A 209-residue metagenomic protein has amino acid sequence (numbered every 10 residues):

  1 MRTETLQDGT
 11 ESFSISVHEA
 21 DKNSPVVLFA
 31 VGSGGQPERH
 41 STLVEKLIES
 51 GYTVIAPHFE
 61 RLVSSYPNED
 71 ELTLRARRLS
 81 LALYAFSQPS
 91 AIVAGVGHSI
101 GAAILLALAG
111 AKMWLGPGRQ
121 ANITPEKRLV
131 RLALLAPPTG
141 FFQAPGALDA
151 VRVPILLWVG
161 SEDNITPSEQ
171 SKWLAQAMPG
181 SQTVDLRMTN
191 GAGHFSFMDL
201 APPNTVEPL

Functional and structural regions predicted by a protein language model:
M1-K22: N-terminal cap/lid segment of alpha/beta-hydrolase-fold proteins
S24, V31-G35: Active-site glycine-rich loops that stabilize anionic/oxyanionic intermediates across multiple enzyme folds
E38-P57: Short amphipathic alpha-helix adjacent to the substrate-entry channel of hydrolases
R39, P67-S90, G95, A103 (+1 more regions): Alpha/beta-hydrolase active-site loop
G140, E162-T166: Acidic catalytic loop of the alpha/beta-hydrolase fold
V151, L157-V159: Short beta-strand/loop motif that positions the catalytic acidic residue of the alpha/beta-hydrolase fold
V153, P167-A177: Short alpha-helix in the alpha/beta-hydrolase fold that links the catalytic acid
T183-L209: C-terminal catalytic histidine-bearing segment of alpha/beta-hydrolase fold enzymes
